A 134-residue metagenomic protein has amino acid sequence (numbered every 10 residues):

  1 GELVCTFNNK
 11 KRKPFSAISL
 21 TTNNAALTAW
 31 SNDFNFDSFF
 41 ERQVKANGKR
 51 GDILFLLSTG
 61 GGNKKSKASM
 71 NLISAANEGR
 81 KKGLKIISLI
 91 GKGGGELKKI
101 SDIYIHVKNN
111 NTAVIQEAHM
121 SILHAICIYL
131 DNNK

Functional and structural regions predicted by a protein language model:
G1-G48: Glycine-rich, small/polar surface segments that engage phosphate groups of diverse ligands
T6-S19, E78-G91, V114: Short, acidic/small-residue loops that bind anionic groups at enzyme active sites
T28, N32-F36, K64-K65, S101-Q116: Active-site-adjacent loop and "lid" segments of alpha/beta metabolic enzymes
F34, S69, I73, Q116 (+1 more regions): Electropositive phosphate-/nucleotide-binding environments in soluble metabolic enzymes
A46, T112-K134: A charged, well-structured terminal subsegment
G48-K85, K92-V107: C-terminal binding/interaction regions
